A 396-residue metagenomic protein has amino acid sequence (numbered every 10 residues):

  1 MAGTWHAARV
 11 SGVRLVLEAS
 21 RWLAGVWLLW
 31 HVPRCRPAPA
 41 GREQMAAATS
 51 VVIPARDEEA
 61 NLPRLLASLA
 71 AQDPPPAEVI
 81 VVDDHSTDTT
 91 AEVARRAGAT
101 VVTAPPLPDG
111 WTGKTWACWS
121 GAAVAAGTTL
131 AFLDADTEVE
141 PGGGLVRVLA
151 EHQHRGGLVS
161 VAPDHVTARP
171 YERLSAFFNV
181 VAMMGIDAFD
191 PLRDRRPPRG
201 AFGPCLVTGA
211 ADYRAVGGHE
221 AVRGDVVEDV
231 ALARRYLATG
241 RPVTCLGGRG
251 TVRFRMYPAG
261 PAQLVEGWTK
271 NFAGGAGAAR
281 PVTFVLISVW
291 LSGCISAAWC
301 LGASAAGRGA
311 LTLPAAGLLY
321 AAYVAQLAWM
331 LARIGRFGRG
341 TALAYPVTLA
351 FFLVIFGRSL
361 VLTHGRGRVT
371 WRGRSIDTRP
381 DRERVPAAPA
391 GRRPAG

Functional and structural regions predicted by a protein language model:
A2-M45, A176, F189: N-terminal membrane-anchoring/stem segments of glycan-assembly enzymes
G25, V32, T103-A123, R147-A215 (+4 more regions): Long helical/loop segments within the catalytic core of UDP-sugar-dependent glycosyltransferases, especially the large
A47-S50, E78: Cell-envelope/extracellular polymer assembly enzymes that use nucleotide-activated donors
A67-P76: Short, acidic, metal-binding catalytic loop of nucleotide-sugar glycosyltransferases
P75, D83-E92, P106: A conserved acidic beta->alpha catalytic loop
G127-E138: Short beta-strand-to-loop acidic/aromatic patch adjacent to the donor-nucleotide binding site
H152, L158-M183, A211-R214, H219-V282 (+3 more regions): Catalytic donor/gating beta->alpha subdomain of glycosyltransferases that bind UDP-sugars
T283-R366: Membrane-embedded multi-pass helical conduit in multi-pass membrane proteins, especially envelope-biosynthetic
